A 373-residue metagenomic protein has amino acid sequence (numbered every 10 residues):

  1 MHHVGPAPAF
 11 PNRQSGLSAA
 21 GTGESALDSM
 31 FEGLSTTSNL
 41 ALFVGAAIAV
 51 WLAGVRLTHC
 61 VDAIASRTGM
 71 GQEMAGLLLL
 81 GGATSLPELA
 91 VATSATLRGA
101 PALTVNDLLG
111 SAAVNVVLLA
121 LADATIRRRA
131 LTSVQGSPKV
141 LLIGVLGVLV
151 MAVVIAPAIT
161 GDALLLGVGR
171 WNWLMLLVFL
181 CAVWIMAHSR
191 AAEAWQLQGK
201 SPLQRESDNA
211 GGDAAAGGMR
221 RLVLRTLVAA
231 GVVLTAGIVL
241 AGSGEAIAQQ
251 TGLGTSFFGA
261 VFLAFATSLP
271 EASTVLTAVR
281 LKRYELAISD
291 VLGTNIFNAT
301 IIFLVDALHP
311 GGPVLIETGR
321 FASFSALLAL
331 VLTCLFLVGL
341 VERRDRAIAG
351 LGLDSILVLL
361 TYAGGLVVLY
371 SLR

Functional and structural regions predicted by a protein language model:
H2, P11-R373: Hydrophobic alpha-helical segments, chiefly the membrane-spanning helices and signal/signal-anchor peptides
